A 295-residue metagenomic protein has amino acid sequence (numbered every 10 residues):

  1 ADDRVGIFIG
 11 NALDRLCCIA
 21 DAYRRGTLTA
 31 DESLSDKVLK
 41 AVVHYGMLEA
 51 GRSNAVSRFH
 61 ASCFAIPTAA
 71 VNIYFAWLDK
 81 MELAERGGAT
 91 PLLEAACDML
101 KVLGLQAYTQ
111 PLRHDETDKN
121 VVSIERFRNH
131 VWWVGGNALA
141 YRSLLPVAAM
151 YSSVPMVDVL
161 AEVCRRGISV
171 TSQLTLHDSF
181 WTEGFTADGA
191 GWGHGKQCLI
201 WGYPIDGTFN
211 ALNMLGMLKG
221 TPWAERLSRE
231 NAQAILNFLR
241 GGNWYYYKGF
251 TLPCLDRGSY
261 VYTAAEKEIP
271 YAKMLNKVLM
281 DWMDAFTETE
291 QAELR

Functional and structural regions predicted by a protein language model:
A1-G6: Low-complexity, Ser/Thr/Pro/Gly-enriched N-terminal "stalk/linker" regions
N11-L16, D21-A22, T29-M47: Nucleic acid-processing catalytic cores of prokaryotic defense/repair systems
Y23, G46-E49, A107, L218: Sec/Tat-exported extracytoplasmic proteins
Y23, T27, E49, Y74 (+2 more regions): Helix-turn/linker elements and helix-coil junctions of extended alpha-helical scaffolds
N54-V56: Flexible helix-coil transition and linker loops at the boundaries of alpha-helical arrays
R58-A76, E85-R295: Extracellular polysaccharide-recognition and catalytic grooves
